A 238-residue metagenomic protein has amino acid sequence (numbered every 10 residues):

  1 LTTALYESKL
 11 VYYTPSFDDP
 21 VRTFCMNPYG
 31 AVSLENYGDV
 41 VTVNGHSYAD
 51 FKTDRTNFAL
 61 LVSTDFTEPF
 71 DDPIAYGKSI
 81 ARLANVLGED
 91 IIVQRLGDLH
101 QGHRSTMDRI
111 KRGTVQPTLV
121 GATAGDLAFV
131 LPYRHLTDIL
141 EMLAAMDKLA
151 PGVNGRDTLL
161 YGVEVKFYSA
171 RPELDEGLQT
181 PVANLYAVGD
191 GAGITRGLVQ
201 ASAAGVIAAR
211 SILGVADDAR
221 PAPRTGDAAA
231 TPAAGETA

Functional and structural regions predicted by a protein language model:
L1-A238: Residues forming the flavin
